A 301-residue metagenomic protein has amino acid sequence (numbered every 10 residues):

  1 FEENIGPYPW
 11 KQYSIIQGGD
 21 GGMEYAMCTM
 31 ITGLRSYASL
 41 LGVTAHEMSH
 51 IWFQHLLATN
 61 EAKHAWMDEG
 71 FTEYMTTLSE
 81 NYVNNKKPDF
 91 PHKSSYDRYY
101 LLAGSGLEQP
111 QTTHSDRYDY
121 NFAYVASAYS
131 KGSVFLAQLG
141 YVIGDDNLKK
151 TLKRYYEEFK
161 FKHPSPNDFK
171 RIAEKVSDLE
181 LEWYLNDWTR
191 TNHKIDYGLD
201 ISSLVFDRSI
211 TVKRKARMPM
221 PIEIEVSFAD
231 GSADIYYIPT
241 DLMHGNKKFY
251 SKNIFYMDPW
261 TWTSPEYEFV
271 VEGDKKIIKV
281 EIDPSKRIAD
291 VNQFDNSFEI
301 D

Functional and structural regions predicted by a protein language model:
F1-V212, P219: Hydrophobic alpha-helical and helix-loop surface patches within well-folded domains that function as non-catalytic
S49, D146, F159-D301: Non-catalytic accessory/interaction domains
